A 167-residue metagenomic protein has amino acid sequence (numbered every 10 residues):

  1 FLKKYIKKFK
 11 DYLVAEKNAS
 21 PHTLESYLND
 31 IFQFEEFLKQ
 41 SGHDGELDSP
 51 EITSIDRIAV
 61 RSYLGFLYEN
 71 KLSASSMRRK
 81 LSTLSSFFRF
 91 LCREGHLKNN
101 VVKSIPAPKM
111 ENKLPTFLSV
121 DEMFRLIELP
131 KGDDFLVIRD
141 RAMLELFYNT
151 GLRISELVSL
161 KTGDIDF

Functional and structural regions predicted by a protein language model:
F1-F167: Conserved catalytic core of the tyrosine transesterase superfamily
